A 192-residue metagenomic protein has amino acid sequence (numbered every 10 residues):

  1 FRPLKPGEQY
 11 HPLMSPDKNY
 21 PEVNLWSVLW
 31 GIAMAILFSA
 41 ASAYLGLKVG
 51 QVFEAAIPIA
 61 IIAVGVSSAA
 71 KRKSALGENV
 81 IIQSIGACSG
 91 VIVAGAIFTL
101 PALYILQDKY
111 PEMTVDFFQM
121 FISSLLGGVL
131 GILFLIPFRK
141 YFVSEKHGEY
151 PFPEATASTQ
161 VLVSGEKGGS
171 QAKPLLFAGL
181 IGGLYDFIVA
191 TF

Functional and structural regions predicted by a protein language model:
F1-F192: Alpha-helical multipass membrane-protein architecture
